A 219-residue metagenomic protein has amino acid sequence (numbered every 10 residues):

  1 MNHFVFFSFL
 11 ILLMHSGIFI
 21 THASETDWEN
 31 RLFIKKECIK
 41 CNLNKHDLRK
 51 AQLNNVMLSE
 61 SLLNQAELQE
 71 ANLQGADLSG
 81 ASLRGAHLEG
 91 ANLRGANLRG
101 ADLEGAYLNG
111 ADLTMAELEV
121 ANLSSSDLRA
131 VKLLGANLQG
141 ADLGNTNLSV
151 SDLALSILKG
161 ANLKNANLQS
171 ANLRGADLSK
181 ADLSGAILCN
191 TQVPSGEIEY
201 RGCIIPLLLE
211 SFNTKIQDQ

Functional and structural regions predicted by a protein language model:
M1-F7: Positively charged n-region of N-terminal signal peptides that target proteins for export
F7-G17: Bacterial N-terminal signal peptides
I18-A23: Sec/Tat signal peptide C-region and signal peptidase I cleavage site
S24-Q219: Tandem repeat scaffolds
